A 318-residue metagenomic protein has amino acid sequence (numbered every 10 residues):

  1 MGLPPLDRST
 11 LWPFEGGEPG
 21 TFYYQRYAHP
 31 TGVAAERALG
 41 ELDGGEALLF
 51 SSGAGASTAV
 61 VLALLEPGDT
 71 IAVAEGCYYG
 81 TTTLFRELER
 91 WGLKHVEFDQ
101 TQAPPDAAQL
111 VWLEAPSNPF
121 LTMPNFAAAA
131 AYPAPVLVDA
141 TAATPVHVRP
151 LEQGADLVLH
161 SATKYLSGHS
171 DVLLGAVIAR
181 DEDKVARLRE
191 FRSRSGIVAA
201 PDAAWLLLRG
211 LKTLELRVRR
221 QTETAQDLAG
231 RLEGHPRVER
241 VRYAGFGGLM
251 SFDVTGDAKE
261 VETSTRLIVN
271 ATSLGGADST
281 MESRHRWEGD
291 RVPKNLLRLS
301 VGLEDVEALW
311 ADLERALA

Functional and structural regions predicted by a protein language model:
M1-G16, M250-S264: N-terminal presequences and immediately downstream first alpha-helices
P5, L11-A59, E66, G76-E87: Conserved N-terminal alpha-helix of the aminotransferase class I/II PLP-enzyme fold
P13-G17, K184-V185, D257-K259, E288 (+1 more regions): Short, acidic Gly/Pro/Ser/Thr-rich loop/turn segments
E46-R237, R242: Conserved PLP-enzyme active-site core in the AAT-like
H95-E97, A103, T280-A318: PLP-dependent enzyme catalytic core of the Aspartate aminotransferase-like
L188, K259-R266, D312-L317: Short amphipathic alpha-helices in soluble, non-transmembrane regions that often serve as interface/regulatory elements
G230, P236-M250, V254, E304: Contiguous C-terminal substrate-recognition/catalytic subdomains in enzyme active sites
G245-L297, V301: Conserved C-terminal alpha-helix-loop-beta "cap" of PLP-dependent enzymes that closes/shapes the active-site mouth
